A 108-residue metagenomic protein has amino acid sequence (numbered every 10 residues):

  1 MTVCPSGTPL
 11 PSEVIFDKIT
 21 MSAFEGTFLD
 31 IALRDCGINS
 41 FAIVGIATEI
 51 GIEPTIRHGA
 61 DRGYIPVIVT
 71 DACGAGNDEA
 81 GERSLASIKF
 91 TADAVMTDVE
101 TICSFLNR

Functional and structural regions predicted by a protein language model:
M1-R108: Active-site-adjacent betaalpha module
